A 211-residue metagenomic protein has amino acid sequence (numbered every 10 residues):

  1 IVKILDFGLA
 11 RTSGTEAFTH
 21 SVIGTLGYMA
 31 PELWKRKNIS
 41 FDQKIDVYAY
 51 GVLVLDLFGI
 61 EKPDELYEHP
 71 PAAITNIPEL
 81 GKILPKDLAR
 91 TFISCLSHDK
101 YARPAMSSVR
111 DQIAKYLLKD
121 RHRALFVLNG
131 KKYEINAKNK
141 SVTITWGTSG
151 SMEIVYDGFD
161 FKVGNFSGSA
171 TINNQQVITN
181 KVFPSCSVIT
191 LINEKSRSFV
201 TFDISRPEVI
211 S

Functional and structural regions predicted by a protein language model:
T19-L33: Conserved activation segment of eukaryotic-like protein kinases, specifically the C-terminal portion of the activation
E32-K44: Conserved end of the kinase activation segment
L57-E61: Hydrophobic anchor on a C-lobe helix of Hanks-type protein kinase catalytic domains
I83-H98: Conserved C-terminal C-lobe helix
S97-R123: Terminal C-lobe "cap" of eukaryotic-type protein kinase domains
L118-P207: Regulatory extensions appended to serine/threonine kinase catalytic cores
